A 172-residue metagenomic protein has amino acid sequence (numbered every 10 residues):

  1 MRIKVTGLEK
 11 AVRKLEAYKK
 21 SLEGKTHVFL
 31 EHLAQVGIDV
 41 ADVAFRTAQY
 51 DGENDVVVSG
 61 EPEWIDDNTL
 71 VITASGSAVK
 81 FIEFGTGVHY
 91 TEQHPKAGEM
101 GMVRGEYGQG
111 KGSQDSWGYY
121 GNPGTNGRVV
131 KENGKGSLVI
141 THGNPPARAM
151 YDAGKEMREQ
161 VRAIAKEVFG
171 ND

Functional and structural regions predicted by a protein language model:
M1-V79, T86, P95-D172: Short, Lys/Arg-rich flexible segments
H89: Hydrophobic-ligand binding "helix-grip"
